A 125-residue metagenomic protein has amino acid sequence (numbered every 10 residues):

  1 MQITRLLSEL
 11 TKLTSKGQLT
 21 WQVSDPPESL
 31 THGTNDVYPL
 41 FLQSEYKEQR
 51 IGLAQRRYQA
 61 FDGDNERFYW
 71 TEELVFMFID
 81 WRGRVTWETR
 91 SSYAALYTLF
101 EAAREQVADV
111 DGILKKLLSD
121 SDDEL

Functional and structural regions predicted by a protein language model:
M1-P27, T31, W70-L125: Mixed-charge, Lys/Arg-enriched low-complexity segments
D25-F76: Amphipathic, interaction-prone secondary-structure segments
